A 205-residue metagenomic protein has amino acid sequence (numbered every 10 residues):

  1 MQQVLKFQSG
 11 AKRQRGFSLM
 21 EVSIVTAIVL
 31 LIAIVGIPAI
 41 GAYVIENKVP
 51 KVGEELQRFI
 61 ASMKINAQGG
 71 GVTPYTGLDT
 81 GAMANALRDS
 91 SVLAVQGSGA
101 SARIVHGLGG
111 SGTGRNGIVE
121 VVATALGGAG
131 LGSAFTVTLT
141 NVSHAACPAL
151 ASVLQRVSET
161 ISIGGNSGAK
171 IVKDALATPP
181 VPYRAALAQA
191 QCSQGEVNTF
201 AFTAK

Functional and structural regions predicted by a protein language model:
Q2-Q3, Q8, Q14, Q57 (+4 more regions): Residue-identity detector for glutamine
Q2-V52: N-terminal single-pass transmembrane signal-anchor helix
F7, F17, F59, F135 (+1 more regions): Phenylalanine-focused residue identity feature
G10, M20, E46, S62 (+3 more regions): Generic signature of intrinsically disordered, low-complexity segments enriched in small/polar residues
I24, I28, I32-I40, I45 (+6 more regions): Weak global preference for isoleucine
P38, Q57, P148: Short alpha-helical basic/polar micro-motif
G41-D89: Membrane-proximal N-terminal amphipathic helix
G71-K205: Periplasmic/extracellular, small/polar-rich flexible segments of pilin-like filament-forming proteins
